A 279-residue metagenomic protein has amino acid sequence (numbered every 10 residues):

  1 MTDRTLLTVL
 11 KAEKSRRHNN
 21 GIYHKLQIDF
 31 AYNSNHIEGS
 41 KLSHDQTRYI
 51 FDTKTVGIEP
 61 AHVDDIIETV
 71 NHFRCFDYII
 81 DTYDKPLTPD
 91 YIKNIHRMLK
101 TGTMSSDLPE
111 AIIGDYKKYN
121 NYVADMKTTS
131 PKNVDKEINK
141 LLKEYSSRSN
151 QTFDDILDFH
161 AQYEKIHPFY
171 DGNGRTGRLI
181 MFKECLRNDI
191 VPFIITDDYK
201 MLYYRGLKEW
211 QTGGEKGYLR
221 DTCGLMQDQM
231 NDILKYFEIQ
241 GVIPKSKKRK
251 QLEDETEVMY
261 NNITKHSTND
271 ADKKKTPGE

Functional and structural regions predicted by a protein language model:
M1-E279: FIC/Doc superfamily catalytic core
